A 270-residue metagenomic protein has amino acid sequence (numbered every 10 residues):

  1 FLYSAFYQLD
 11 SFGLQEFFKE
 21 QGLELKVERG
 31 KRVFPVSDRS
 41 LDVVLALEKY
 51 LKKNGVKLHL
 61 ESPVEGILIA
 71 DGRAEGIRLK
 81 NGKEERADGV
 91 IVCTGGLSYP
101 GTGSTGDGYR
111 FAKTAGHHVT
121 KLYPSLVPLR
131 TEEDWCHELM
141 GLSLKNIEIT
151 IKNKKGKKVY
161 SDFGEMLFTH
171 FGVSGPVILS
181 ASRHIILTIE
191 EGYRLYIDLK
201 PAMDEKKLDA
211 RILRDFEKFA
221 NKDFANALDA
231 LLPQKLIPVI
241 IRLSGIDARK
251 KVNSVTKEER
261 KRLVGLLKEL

Functional and structural regions predicted by a protein language model:
F1-K57, S62: Conserved N-terminal/central alpha/beta ligand/cofactor-binding core
E24-E48, A115, V119-G141: Rossmann-like dinucleotide-binding cores of NAD(P)H-dependent redox enzymes
L60-R73: A conserved short coil-to-beta-strand element within the FAD-binding core of flavoproteins
V64-E65, I77, E84-G101, A112-K113 (+1 more regions): Short hydrophobic core segments
G89-W135: Glycine-rich loop(s) and the adjacent beta-strand/alpha-helix scaffold that form part
H118-K121, V127-S254: An anion/pyrophosphate-binding glycine-rich loop and adjacent beta-alpha core in soluble alpha-beta enzymes
V252-E269: Noncatalytic alpha-helical scaffold of FAD-dependent oxidoreductases
